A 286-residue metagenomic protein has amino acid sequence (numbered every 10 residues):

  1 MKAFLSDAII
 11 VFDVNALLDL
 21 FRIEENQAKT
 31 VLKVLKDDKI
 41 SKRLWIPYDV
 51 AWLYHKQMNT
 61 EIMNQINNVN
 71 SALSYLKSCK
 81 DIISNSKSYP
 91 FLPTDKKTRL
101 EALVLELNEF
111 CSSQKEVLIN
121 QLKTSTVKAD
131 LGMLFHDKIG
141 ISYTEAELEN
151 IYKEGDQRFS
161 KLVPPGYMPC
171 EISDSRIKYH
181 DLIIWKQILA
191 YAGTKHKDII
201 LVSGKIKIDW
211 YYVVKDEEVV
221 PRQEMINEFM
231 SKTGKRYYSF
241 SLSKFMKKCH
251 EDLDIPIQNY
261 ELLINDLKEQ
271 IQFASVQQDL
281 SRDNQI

Functional and structural regions predicted by a protein language model:
M1-I199, I206-Q285: Active-site-proximal, substrate-binding regions of enzyme catalytic domains and RNA-binding/basic surfaces
